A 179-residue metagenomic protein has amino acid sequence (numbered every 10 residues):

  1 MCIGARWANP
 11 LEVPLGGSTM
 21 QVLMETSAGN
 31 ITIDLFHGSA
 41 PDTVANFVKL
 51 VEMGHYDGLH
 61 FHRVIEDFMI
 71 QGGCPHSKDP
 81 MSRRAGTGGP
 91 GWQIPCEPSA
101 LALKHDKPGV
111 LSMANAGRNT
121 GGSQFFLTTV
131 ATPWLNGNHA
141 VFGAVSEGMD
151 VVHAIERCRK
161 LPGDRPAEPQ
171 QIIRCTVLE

Functional and structural regions predicted by a protein language model:
C2-E179: Cyclophilin-like peptidyl-prolyl cis-trans isomerases
